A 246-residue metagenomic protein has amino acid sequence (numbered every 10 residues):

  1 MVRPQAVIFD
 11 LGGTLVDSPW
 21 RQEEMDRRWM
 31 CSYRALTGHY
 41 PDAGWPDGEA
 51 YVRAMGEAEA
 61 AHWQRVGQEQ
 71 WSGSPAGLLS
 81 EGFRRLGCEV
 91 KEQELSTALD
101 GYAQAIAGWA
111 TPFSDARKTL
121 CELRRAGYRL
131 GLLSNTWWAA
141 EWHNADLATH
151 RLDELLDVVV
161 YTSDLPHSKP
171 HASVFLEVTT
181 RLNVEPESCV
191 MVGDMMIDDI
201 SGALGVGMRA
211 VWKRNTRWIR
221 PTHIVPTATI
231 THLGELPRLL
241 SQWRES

Functional and structural regions predicted by a protein language model:
M1-V7, S18, A43-P46, R117 (+2 more regions): Asp-based, Mg2+/Mn2+-dependent phosphohydrolase catalytic module
V2-A126, A140: N-terminal helical cap/lid subdomain that shapes the substrate entry/recognition surface in HAD-like hydrolases
